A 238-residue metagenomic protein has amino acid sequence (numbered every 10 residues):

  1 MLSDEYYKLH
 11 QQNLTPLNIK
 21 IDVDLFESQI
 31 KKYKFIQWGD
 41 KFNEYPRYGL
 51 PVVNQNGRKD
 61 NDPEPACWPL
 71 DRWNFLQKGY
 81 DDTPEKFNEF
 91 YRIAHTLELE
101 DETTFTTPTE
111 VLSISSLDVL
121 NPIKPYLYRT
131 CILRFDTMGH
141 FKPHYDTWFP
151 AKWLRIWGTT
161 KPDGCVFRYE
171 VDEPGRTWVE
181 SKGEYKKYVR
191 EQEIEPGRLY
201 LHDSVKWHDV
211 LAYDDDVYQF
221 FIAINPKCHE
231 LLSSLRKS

Functional and structural regions predicted by a protein language model:
M1-P122: Non-heme Fe(II)/2-oxoglutarate
D4, R129, S234-K237: Generic detector of low-complexity/intrinsically disordered segments and short hydrophobic N-terminal stretches
Q12-P16, W153-R155, Q219: Intrinsic-disorder/low-complexity, polar/charged segments enriched in Ser/Thr/Lys/Arg/Asp/Glu/Gln
I19-I21, T160, I224-P226: Short beta-strand-to-loop capping motifs
S115-L199: Catalytic core of non-heme Fe(II) oxygenases with the double-stranded beta-helix
R168-S238: Catalytic core of Fe(II)/2-oxoglutarate
